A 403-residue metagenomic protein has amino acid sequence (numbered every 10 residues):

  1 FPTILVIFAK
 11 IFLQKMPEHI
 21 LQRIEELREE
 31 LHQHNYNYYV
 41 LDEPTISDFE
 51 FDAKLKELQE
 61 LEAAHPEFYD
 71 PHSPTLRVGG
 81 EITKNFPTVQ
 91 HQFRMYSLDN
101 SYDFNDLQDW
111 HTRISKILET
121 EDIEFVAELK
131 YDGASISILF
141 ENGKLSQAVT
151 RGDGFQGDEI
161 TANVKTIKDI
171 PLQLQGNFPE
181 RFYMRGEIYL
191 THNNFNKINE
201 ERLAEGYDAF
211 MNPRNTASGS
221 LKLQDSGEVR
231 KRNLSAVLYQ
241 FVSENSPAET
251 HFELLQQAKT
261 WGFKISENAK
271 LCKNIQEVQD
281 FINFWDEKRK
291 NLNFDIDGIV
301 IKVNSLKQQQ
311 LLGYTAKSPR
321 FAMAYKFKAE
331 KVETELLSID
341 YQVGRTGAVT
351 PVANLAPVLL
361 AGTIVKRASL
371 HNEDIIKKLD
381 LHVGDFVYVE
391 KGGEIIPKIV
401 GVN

Functional and structural regions predicted by a protein language model:
P2-A9: Cationic, amphipathic, low-complexity segments that mediate targeting or membrane/lipid association
I11-L13: Eukaryotic PEST-like, Ser/Thr/Pro-rich intrinsically disordered regions enriched for SP/TP/PP repeats and acidic
K15-N403: RNA/tRNA-interacting regions in translation and RNA-turnover enzymes
